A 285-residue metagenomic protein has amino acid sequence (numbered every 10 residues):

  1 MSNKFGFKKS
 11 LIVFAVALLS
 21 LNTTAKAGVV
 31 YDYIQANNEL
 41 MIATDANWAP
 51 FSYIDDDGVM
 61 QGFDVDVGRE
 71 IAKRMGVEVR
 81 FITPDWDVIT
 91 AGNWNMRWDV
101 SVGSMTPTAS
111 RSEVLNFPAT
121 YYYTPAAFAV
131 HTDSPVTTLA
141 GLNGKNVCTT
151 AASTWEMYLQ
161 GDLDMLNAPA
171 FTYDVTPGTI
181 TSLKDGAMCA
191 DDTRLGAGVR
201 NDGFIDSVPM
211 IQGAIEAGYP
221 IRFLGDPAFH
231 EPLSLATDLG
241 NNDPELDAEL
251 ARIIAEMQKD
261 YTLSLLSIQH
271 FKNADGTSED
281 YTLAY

Functional and structural regions predicted by a protein language model:
L21-A27: Sec/Tat signal peptide C-region and signal peptidase I cleavage site
A27-S104, M257-D260, Q269: Extracytoplasmic small-molecule ligand-binding "clamshell" domains of the periplasmic binding protein/Venus flytrap
A46, Y122-V130, Q212-A255, F271-Y285: Periplasmic-binding protein-like
V65-R74, D133-V136, A140-N146, A151-T154 (+1 more regions): Extended ligand-binding regions for polar small-molecule ligands
G68-V77, W155-S182: Ligand-binding cleft/hinge of the Venus flytrap
R69, K73, E78-G141, P227: Acidic, polar ligand-binding/catalytic clefts
R80-A91, S134, T172-R194, E231: Short helix-initiation/N-cap motifs at beta->coil->alpha
D87-A91, M105-E113, M157-L166, D191-H230: A ligand-binding cleft/hinge motif common to bilobed small-molecule-binding domains
